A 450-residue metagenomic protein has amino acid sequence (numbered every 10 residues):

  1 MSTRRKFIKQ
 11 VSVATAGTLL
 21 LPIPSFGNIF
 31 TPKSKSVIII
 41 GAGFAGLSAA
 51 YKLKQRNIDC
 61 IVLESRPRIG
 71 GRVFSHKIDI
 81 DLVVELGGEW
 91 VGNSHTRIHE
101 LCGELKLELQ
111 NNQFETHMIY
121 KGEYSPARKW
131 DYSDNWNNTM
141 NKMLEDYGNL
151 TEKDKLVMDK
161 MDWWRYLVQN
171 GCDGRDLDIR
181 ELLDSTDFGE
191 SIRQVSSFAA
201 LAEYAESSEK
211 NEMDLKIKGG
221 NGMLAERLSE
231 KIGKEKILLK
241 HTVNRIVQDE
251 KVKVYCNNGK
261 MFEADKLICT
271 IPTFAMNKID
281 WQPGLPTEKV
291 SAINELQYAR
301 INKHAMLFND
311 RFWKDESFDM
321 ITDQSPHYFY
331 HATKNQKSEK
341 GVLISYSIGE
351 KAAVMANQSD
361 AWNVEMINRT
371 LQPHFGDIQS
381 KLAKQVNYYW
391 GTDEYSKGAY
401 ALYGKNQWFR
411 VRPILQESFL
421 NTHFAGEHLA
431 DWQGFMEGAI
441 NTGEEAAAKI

Functional and structural regions predicted by a protein language model:
T3-I450: FAD-dinucleotide binding site
